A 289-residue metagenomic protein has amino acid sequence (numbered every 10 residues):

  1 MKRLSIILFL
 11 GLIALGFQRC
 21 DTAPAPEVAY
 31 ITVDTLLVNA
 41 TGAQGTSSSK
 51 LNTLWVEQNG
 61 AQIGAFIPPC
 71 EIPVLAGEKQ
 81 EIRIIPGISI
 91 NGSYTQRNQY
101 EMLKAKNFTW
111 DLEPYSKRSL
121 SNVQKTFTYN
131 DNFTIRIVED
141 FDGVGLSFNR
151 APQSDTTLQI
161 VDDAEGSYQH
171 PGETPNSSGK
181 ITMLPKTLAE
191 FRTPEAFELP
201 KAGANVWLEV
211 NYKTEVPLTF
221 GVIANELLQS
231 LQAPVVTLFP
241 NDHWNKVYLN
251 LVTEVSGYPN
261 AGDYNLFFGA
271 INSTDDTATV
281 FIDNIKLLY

Functional and structural regions predicted by a protein language model:
M1-T35, Y289: Bacterial Sec-dependent N-terminal signal peptides
Q58, A76-T95: A short, solvent-exposed beta-strand micro-motif common in secreted/extracellular proteins
I90-Q124: Structured interaction patches on ligand/partner-binding surfaces of diverse proteins
Q124-Q159, V280-I285: Extracellular carbohydrate-recognition regions
F141, T193-L218, L249, I285: Extra-cytoplasmic beta-strand recognition segments
T156-E190: Short carbohydrate-recognition loop motifs
L228-G262, D275-D276, V280: Extracellular carbohydrate recognition and processing domains and analogous Trp-centered ligand-binding platforms
I271-L288: Extracellular carbohydrate recognition
